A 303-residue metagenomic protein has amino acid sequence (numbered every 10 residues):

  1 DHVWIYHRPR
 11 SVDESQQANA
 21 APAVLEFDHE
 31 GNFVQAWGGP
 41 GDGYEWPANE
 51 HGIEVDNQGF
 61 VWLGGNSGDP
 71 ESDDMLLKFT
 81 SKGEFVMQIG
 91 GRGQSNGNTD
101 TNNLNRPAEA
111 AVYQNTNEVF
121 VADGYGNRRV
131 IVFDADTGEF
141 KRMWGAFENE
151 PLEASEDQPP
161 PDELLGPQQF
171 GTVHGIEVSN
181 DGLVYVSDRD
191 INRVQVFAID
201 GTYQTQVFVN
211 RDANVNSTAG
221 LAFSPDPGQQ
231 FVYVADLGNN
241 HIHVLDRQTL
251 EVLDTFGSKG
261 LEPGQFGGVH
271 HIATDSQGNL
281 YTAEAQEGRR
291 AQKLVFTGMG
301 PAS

Functional and structural regions predicted by a protein language model:
V3-W4, F60-W62, E118-A122, L183-Y185 (+2 more regions): Conserved beta-propeller blade signature
R8-R10, N66-G68, G124-Y125, R189 (+2 more regions): Short loop/turn segments immediately following the C-termini of beta-strands
R10-F60, N66, G93-S95, G260: Blade-loop segments of beta-propeller domains
A20, A48-N49, S72, N103-R106 (+7 more regions): Beta-rich catalytic cores
A21-L25, D74-L77, R128-V132, R193-Q195 (+2 more regions): A short loop-to-beta-strand structural motif that recurs across blades of beta-propeller domains
F27-N32, T80-E84, D134-T137, A198-T202 (+2 more regions): Short loop/turn segments that connect beta-strands within beta-propeller blades
D42-F60, Q94, N98-N117, E153-L183 (+2 more regions): Beta-rich, blade/repeat-based domains predominating in secreted/periplasmic proteins but also intracellular
G267-S303: Blade-level signature of beta-propeller repeat domains, shared across WD40, Kelch, NHL, RCC1 and BNR/Asp-box propellers
